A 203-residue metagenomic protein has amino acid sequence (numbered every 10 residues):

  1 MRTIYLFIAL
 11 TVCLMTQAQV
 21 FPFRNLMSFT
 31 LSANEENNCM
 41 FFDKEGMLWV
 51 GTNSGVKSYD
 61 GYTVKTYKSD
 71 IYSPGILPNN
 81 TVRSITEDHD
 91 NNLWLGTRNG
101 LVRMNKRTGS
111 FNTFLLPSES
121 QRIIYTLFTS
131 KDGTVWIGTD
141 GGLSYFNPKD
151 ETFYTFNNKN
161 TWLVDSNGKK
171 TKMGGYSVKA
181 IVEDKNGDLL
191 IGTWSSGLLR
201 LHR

Functional and structural regions predicted by a protein language model:
M1-R203: Carboxylate-rich, polar loop motifs that coordinate divalent cations or form catalytic acidic clusters
